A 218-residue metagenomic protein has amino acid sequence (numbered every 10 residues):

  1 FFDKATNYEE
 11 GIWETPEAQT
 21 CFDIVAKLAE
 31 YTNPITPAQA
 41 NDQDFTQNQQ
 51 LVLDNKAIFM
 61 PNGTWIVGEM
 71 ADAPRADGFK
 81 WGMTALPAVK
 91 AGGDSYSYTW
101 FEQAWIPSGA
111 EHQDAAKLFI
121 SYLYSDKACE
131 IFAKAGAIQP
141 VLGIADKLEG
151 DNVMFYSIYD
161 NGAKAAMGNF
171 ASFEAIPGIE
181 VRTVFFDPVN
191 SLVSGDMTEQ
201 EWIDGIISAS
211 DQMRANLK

Functional and structural regions predicted by a protein language model:
F1-N7, Y98-P107, Y159-K164, E180-N190: Periplasmic solute-binding protein
N7-A40, L86: Glycine-centered hinge/linker elements that transmit conformational signals in sensory and ligand-binding systems
E30-N33, D72-I138, D187: Extracytoplasmic/periplasmic substrate-recognition and gating elements
P37-L53: Short helix-initiation/N-cap motifs at beta->coil->alpha
F45, N62-M70, E102: Beta->alpha turn/N-cap motifs
Q47-V52, I66-E69, A116, C129: Short, hydrophobic alpha-helical packing/hinge segments within bilobed ligand-binding/sensory domains
N48, L53-N62, F79: Alpha-to-beta junction loops
T84-A85, K134-V184, S191, A215-L217: Long, aromatic- and glycine/proline-rich binding clefts that accommodate carbohydrate-like moieties
